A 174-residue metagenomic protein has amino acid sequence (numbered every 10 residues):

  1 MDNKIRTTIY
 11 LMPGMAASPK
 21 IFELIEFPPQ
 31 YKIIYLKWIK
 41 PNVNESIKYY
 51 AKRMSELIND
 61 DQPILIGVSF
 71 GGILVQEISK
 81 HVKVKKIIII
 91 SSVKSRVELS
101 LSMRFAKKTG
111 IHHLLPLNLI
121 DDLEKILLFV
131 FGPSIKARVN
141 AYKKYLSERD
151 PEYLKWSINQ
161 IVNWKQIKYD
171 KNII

Functional and structural regions predicted by a protein language model:
D2-D61, T109-I120: Active-site catalytic motif of lipid deacylating hydrolases and related acyltransferases
D2-K4, E26-P28, H81-V82, Q166-K171: Short, conserved loop/helix-junction motifs that constitute active-site signature segments in enzyme catalytic cores
L11-M12, I66, I90: Short hydrophobic segments within beta-strands
L24, E77-I78: Active-site signature of alpha/beta-hydrolase-fold catalytic machinery across serine- and Asp/Cys-nucleophile hydrolases
I66-V75: Gly/Ala-rich beta-loop-alpha elbow adjacent to hydrolase catalytic centers
K83-P116, V162: Flexible "cap/lid" loop of the alpha/beta hydrolase fold
D122-I135, Y145, I161: Helix-loop "lid/cap" segments that line or gate small-molecule binding pockets
Y153-I174: Conserved serine/cysteine hydrolase catalytic core
